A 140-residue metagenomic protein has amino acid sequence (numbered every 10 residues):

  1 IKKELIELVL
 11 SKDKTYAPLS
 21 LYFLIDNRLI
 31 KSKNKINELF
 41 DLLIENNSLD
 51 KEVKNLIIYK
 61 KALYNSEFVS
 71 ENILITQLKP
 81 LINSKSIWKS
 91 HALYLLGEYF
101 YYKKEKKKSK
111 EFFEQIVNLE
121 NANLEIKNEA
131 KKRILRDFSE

Functional and structural regions predicted by a protein language model:
I1-S48: Extracytoplasmic/periplasmic/luminal assembly and interaction segments in envelope/secretory/respiratory proteins
R28, L39-E140: Soluble extracytoplasmic domains of inner/organellar membrane proteins
